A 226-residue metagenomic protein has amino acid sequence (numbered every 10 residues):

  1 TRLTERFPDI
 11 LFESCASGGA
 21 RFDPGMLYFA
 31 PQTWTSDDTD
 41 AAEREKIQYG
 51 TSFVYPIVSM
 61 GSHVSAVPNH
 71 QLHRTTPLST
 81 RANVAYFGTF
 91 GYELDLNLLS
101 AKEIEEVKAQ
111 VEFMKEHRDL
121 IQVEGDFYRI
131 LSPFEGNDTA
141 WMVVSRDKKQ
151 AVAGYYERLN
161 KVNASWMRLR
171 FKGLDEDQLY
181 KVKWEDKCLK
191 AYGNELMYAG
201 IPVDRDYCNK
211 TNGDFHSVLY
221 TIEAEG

Functional and structural regions predicted by a protein language model:
T1-N97: Glycan-recognition surfaces
T1-T4, K108-V111, G154: Generic hydrophobic alpha-helical scaffold/packing signal
P8-I10, P31, N83, G88-F90 (+5 more regions): Structural beta-strand/beta-sheet cores of well-ordered domains, especially the beta-sheet scaffolds that support
S14-A16, L94-L98, G154-E157, G173 (+1 more regions): Active-site proximal loops enriched in glycine and acidic residues that flank catalytic Cys/His/Asp and coordinate
M26-Y28, L98-L99, S165-R170: Composition- and surface-driven signal marking solvent-exposed, interaction-prone regions in large proteins
S79-L131: Catalytic cores of secreted or luminal carbohydrate-active enzymes
P133-E176: Carbohydrate-binding surface patches
L159-G226: C-terminal beta-sandwich/jelly-roll accessory domains of carbohydrate-active enzymes
